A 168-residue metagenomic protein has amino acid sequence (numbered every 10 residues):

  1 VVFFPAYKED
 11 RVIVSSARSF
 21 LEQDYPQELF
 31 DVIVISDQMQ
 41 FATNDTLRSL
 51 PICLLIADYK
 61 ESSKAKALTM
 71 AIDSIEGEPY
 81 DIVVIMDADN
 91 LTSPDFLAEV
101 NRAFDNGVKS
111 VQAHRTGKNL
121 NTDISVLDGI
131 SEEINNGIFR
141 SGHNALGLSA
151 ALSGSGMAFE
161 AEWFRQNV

Functional and structural regions predicted by a protein language model:
V1-E9, Q23, A103: A conserved hydrophobic helix/loop-capping motif in glycosyltransferases and polysaccharide synthases
V2, D31-V32, V83, S110: Hydrophobic/aromatic residues located in beta-strands of well-ordered beta-sheets within soluble catalytic
F4-A6, S36, M86-D87: Short beta-strand/turn micro-motifs composed of small residues that flank or help shape donor/cofactor-binding pockets
V14, Q40-R48, D95: Acidic helix N-cap motif at the loop->helix transition within catalytic regions of sugar-transfer enzymes
R18-L29: Short, acidic, metal-binding catalytic loop of nucleotide-sugar glycosyltransferases
I35-N44, Y59-E61, L91: A conserved acidic beta->alpha catalytic loop
I56-G77, P94-V168: Long helical/loop segments within the catalytic core of UDP-sugar-dependent glycosyltransferases, especially the large
P79-L91: Short beta-strand-to-loop acidic/aromatic patch adjacent to the donor-nucleotide binding site
